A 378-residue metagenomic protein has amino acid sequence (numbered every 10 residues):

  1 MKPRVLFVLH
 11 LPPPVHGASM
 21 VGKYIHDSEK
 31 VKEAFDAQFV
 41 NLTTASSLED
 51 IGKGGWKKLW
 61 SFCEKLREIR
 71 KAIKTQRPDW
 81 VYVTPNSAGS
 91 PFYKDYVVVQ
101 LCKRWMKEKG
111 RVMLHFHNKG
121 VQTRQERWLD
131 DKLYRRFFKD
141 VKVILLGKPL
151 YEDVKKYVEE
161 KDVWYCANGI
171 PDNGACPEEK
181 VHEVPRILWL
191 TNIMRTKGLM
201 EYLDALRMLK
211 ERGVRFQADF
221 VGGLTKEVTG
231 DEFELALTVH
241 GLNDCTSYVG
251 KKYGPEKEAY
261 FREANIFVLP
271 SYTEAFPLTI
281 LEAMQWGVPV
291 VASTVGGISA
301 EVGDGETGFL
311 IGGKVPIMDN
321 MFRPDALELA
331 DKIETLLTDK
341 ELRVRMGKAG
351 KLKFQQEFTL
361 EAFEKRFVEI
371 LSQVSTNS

Functional and structural regions predicted by a protein language model:
L6-F7, E178-L206, A218-L224: Conserved donor-binding/catalytic core segment of Leloir-type glycosyltransferases
N41-A45, L190, Q217-E232, G250-K251: Glycosyltransferase donor-sugar binding loop
R135-A175: Donor nucleotide-sugar binding/catalytic pocket of nucleotide-sugar-dependent glycosyltransferases
D231-K252: Nucleotide-activated donor-binding/catalytic signature segment of Leloir-type glycosyltransferases, i.e., the conserved
K251-K252, A259-A264: Short alpha-helical donor nucleotide-sugar binding micro-motif in glycosyltransferases
Y272: Aromatic "clamp/platform" in nucleotide-sugar-dependent glycosyltransferases that forms part of the donor/acceptor
P289-A292, V302: Short hydrophobic beta-strand element within catalytic cores of glycosyltransferases and related nucleotide-activated
E328, T335, L342-Q356: A short, well-ordered alpha-helix in the C-terminal region of glycosyltransferases
